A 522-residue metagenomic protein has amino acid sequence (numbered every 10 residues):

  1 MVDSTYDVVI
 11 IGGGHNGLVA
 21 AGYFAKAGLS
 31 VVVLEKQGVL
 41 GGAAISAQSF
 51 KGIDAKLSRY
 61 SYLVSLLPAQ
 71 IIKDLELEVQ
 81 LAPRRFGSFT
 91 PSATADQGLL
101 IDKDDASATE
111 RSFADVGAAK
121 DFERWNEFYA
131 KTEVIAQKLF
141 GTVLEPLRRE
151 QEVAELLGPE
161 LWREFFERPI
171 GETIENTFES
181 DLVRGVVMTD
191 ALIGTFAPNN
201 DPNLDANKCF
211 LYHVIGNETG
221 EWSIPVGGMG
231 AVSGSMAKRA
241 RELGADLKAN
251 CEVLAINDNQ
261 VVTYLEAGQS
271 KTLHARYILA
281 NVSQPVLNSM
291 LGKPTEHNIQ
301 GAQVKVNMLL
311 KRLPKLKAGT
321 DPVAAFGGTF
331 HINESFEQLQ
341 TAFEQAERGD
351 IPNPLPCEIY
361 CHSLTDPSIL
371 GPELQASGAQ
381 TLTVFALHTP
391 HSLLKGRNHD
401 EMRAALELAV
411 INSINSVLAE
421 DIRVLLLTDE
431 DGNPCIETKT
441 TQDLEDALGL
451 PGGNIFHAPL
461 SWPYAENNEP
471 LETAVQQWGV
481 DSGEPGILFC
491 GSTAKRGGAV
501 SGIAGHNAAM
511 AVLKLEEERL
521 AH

Functional and structural regions predicted by a protein language model:
M1-V8, K26-A27, N468-E472, E517-E518: Extreme N-terminal leader/targeting segments of oxidoreductases
D3-K138, Q300: N-terminal glycine-rich phosphate/pyrophosphate-binding loop and immediately adjacent elements
T94-P202: Rossmann-like flavin
E123-Q151, H362-N468: Helix-rich C-terminal "cap"/substrate-channel and partner-interaction subdomain that packs against the flavin-binding
S180, R184-N200, P354-Y360, E420-K495: A glycine-rich dinucleotide-binding beta-alpha-beta segment and adjacent secondary-structure elements that constitute
H213-A255: Helical element adjacent to the flavin cofactor pocket in flavoenzyme catalytic cores
P225, C251-Q375: Mid-domain catalytic core of redox enzymes that form a hydrophobic substrate pocket/lid adjacent to a catalytic redox
S492-L513: A conserved FAD-binding loop/helix module that cradles the flavin
